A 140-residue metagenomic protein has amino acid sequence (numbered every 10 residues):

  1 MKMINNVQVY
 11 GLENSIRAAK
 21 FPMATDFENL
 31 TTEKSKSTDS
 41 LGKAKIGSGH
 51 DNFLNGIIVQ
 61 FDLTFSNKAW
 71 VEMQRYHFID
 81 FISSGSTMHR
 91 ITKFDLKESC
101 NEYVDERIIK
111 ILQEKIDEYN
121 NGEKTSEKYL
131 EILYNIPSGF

Functional and structural regions predicted by a protein language model:
M1-F140: Family-specific signature for flavin-dependent thymidylate synthase
